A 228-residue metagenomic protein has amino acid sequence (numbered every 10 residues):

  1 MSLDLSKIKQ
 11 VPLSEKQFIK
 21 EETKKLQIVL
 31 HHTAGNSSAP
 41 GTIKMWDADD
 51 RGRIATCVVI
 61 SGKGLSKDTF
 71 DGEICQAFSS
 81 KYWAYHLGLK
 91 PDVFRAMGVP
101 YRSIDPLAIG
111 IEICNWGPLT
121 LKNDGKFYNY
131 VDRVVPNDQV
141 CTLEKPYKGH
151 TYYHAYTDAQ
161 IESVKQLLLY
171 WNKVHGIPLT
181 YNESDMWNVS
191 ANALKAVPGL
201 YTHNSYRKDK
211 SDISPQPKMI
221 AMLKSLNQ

Functional and structural regions predicted by a protein language model:
S2-I177: Active-site-adjacent loop/helix surface patches within enzyme catalytic domains that shape the substrate-binding cleft
S2-K9, D185-N188, A193: N-terminal pre-domains immediately preceding structured catalytic cores
I43, Y181, K218-I220: A generic alpha-helix propensity feature with a strong bias for hydrophobic helices
D50, F94, S184, I220-A221 (+1 more regions): Solvent-exposed, non-transmembrane amphipathic alpha-helical segments
V174-S190: Surface-exposed patches in mature extracellular/periplasmic domains of secreted proteins
A191-Q228: Short, low-complexity, polybasic intrinsically disordered segments
